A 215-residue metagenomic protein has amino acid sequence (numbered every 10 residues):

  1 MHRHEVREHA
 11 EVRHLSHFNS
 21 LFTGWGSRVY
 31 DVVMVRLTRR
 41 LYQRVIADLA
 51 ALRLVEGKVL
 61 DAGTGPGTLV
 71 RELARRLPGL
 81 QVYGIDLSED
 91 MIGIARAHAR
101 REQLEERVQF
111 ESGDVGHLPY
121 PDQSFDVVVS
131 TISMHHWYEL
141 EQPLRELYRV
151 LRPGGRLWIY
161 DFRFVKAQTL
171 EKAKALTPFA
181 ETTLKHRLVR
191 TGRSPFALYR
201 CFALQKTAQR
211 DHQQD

Functional and structural regions predicted by a protein language model:
M1-R28: N-terminal, positively charged/glycine-rich alpha-helical extensions of SAM-dependent methyltransferases
T38-E56: Conserved alpha-helix/loop element of class I SAM-dependent methyltransferases that forms part of the SAM/SAH-binding
P66-L77: Conserved SAM-binding loop of SAM-dependent methyltransferases across substrates and taxa, primarily the Class I
S88-D90: Conserved SAM/SAH-binding beta-strand->alpha-helix loop
Q103-G116: Conserved SAM-binding strand-loop segment of SAM-dependent methyltransferases
G116-V127: A short acidic, Gly/Pro-enriched loop at the edge of an enzyme's catalytic core that lines a small-molecule cofactor
E141-P153: A short glycine-rich, Lys/Arg-flanked "PGG" loop and its adjoining helix->strand segment in the class I
G155-D161: Conserved beta-strand signature within the Rossmann-like core of class I S-adenosyl-L-methionine
